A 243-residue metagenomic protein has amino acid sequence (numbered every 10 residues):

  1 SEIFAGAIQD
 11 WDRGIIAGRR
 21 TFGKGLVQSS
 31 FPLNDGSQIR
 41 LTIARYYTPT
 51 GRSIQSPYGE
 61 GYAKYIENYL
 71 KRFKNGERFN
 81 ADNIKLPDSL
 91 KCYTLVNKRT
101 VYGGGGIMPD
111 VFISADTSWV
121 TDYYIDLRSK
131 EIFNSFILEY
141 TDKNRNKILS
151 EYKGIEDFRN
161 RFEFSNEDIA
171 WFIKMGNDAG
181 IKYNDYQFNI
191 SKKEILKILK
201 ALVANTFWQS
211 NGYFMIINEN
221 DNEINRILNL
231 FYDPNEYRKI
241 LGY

Functional and structural regions predicted by a protein language model:
S1-G36: Cleft-lining beta-strand/loop regions that shape enzyme active-site pockets
A7, I15-A17, Q38-R45, T50-P57 (+1 more regions): Soluble periplasmic/extracytoplasmic beta-strand elements of cell-envelope proteins
D12-I15, N34, T50, F231 (+1 more regions): Conserved NTP-handling cores and scaffolds of large molecular machines
R13-I15, L26, L41, P87-D88 (+1 more regions): Generic hydrophobic-segment detector
T21-K24, Y46-P49, G61, I107-P109: Solvent-exposed loop/turn segments at secondary-structure junctions within structured extracellular/periplasmic domains
V27-R45, L70-N75, D82: Surface-exposed, non-catalytic interaction/assembly patches
L33, T48, L95: Acidic surface patches and DE-rich sequence motifs
S53-I54, Y58-Y243: Conserved functional hotspot residues or short segments at active or partner-binding sites across diverse domains
